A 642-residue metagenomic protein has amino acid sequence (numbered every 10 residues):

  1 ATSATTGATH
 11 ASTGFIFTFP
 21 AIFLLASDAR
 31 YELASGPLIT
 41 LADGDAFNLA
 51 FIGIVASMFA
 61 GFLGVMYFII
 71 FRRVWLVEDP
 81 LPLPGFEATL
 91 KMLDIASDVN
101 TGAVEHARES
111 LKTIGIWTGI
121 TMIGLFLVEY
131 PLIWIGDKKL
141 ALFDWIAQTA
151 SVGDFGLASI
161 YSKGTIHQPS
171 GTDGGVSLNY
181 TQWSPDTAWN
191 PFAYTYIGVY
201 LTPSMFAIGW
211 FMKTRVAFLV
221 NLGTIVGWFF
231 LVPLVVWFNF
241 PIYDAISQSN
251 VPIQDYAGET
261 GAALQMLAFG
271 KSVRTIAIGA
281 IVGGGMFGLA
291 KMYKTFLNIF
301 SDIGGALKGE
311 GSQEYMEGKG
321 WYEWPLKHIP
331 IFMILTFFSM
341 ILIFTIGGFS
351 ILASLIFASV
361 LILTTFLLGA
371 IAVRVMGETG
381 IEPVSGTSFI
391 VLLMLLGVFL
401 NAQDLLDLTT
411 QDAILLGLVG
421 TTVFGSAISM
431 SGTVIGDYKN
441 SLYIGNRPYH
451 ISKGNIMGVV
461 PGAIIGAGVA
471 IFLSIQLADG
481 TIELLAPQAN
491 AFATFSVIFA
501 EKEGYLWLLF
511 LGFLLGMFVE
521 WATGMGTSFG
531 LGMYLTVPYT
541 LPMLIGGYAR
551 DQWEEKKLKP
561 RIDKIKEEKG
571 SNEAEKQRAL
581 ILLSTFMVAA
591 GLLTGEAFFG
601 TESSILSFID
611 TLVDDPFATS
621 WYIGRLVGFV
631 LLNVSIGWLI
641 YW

Functional and structural regions predicted by a protein language model:
A1-W642: Alpha-helical multipass membrane-protein architecture
